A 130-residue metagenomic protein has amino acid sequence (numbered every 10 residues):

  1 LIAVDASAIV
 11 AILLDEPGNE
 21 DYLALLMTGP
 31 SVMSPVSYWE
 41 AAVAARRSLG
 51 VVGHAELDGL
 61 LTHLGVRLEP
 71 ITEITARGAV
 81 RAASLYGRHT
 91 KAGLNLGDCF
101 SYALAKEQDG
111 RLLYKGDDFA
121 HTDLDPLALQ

Functional and structural regions predicted by a protein language model:
L1-M33, R46-G59, H121, A128: Short, well-structured N-terminal submotif of metal-dependent ribonuclease cores
I2, P30-M33, L64-E69, R111: Short loop->beta-strand "edge-of-pocket" segments that line small-molecule binding or catalytic clefts across diverse
P35-V36, E73, G116-D117: Short secondary-structure boundary segments
A42, L49-R67, T72: Active-site-proximal, substrate-binding regions of enzyme catalytic domains and RNA-binding/basic surfaces
R67-R111: Active-site neighborhoods of divalent-metal-dependent phosphate/nucleic-acid chemistry enzymes
Y102-Q130: Acidic, PIN/NYN-like endoribonuclease modules and their adjacent C-terminal/linker elements
